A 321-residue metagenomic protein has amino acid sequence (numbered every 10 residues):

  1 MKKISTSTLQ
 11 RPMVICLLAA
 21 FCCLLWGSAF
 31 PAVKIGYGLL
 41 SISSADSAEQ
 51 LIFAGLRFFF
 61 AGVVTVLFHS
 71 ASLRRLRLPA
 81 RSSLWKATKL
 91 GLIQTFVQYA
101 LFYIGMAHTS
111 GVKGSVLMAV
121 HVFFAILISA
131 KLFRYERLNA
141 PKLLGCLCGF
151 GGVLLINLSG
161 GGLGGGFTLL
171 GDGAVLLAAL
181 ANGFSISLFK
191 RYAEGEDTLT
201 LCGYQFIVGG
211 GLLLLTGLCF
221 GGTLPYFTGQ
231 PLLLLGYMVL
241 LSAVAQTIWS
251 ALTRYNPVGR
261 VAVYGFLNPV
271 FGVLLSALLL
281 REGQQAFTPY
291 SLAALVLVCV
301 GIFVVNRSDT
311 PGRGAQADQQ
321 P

Functional and structural regions predicted by a protein language model:
M1-G55, G164-R191, G211, L234-L235 (+4 more regions): Glycine-/small-residue-enriched transmembrane alpha-helix faces in small-molecule transporters and effluxers
K2-I4, F58, N157-S159, P231 (+1 more regions): C-terminal-most transmembrane helix of multi-pass membrane proteins
G36, F53, G105, K131-R134 (+6 more regions): Hydrophobic/aromatic residues within transmembrane alpha-helices of multi-pass small-molecule transporters
G38-V97, F124-I128, A181-S185, C202-F220 (+2 more regions): Transmembrane alpha-helices of multi-pass small-molecule transport proteins
I52-G55, F59, V63, I93 (+3 more regions): Specific alpha-helical transmembrane segments that line the substrate/conduction pathway and gating interfaces
L56, T95, Y99, G114-V120 (+2 more regions): Helix-helix packing/entry segments at the starts of transmembrane helices
S70-G114, M118, I128, L155 (+1 more regions): Specific transmembrane alpha-helical segments of multi-pass solute transporters/efflux pumps, especially DMT/EamA
S115-M118, R134-L155, G165-G171, R281-G301: Loop-to-transmembrane alpha-helix entry segments
